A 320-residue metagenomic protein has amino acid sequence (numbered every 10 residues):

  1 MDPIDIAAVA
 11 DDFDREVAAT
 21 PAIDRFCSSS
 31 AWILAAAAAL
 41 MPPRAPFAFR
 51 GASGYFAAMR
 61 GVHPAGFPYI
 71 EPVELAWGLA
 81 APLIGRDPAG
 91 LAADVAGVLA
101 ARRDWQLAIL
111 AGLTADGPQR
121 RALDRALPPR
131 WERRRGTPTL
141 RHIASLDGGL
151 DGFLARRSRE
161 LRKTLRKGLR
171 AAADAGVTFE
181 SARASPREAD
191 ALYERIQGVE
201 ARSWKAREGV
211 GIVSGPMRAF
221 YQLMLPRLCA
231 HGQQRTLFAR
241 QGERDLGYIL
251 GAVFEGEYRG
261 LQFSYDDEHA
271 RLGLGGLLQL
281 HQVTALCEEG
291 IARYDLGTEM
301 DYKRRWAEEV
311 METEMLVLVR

Functional and structural regions predicted by a protein language model:
D2-Y69, G112-R141, G148-R271: A conserved beta-strand-loop-helix scaffold within acyl/acetyltransferase catalytic domains
M41, M224, A307-M315: Short alpha-helix boundary/capping motifs
V62-T137, E255-V310: Acyl-donor binding region in acyl/amide transferases
R86-D87, L146-G148, R320: Non-catalytic surface loops within mature trypsin-like serine protease
R134-I143, V310-R320: Conserved catalytic-core motifs of GNAT/GCN5-like acyltransferases
S185, E299, L316: Residue-level "edge-of-site" marker
R207, T236, A292-L296, E312-T313: Acidic/polar loop patches that form or flank catalytic/metal-binding clefts of enzymes that bind anionic ligands
